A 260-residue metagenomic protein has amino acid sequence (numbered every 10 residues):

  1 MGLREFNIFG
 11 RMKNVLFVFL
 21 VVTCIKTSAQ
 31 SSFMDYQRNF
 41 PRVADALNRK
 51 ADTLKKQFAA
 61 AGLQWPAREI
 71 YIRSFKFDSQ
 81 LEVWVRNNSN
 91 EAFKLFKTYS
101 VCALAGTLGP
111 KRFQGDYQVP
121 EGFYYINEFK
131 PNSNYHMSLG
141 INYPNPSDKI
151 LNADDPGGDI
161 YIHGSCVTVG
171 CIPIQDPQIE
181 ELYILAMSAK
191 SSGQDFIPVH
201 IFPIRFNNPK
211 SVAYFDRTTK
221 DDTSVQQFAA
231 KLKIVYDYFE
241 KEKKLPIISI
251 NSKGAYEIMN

Functional and structural regions predicted by a protein language model:
M1-M34: Bacterial Sec-dependent N-terminal signal peptides
Q30-V169, P177-I197, F206-N260: Cell wall/extracellular polymer interaction/catalysis modules
I174: A conserved hydrophobic position in a structured secondary element of the catalytic/binding core that shapes
F202-P203: Hydrophobic transmembrane alpha-helices
